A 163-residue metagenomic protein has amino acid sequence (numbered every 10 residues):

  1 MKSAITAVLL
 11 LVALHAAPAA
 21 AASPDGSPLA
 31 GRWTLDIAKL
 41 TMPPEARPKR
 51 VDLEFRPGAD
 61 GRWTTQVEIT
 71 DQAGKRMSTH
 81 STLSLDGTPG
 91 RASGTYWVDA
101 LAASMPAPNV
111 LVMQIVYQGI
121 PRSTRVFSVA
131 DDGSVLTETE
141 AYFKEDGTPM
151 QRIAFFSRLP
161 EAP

Functional and structural regions predicted by a protein language model:
M1-A4: Positively charged n-region of N-terminal signal peptides that target proteins for export
A7-A16: Bacterial N-terminal signal peptides
A21-P163: Hydrophobic small-molecule pocket/channel-lining residues, especially in calycin-type beta-barrels
